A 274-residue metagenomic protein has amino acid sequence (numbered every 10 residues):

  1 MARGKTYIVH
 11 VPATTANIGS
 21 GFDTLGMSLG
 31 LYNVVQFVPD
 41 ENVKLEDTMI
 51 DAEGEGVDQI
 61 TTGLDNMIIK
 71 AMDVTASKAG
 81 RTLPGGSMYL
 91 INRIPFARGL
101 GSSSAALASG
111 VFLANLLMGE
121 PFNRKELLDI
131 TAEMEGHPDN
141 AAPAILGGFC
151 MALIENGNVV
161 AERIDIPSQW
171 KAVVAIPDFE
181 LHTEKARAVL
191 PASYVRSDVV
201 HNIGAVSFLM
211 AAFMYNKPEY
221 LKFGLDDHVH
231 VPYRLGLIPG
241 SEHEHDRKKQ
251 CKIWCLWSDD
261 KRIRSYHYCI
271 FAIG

Functional and structural regions predicted by a protein language model:
M1-R98, F112, L116, E120-F122: ATP-binding N-lobe of GHMP and related small-molecule kinases
H10-P12, S28, A144-G147, L153 (+2 more regions): Short beta-strand segments
D23-G26, A132-M134, P138-A142, V159-D165 (+2 more regions): A generic local secondary-structure boundary/capping motif
P39, P177, C269-I273: Short beta-strand-to-loop capping motifs
S77, R81-V160: Gly/Ser-rich oxyanion-binding loop with an adjacent helix/lid that shapes the negatively charged ligand pocket
I176-G236: Active-site rim beta-loop-alpha module in soluble metabolic enzymes
F213-G274: Glycine-rich, charge-dense phosphate/pyrophosphate-binding loop(s) and the adjacent flexible "lid"/catalytic subdomain
